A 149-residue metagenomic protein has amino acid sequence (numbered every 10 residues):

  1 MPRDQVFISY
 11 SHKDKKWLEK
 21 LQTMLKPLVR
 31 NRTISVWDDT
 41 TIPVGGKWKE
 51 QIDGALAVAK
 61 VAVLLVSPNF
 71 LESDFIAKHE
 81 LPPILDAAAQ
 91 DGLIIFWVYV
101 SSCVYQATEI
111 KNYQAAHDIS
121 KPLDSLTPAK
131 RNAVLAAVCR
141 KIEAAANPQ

Functional and structural regions predicted by a protein language model:
M1-P27, W48-E50, V58, G92-Q149: C-terminal interaction surface of TIR/SEFIR-family domains
Q5-S9, N31-I34, V63-N69, Q106: A generic short-segment signal for beta-strand/edge and adjacent turn/coil regions
T23-G54, P68-A77, P122-P128: Conserved BB-loop
D53-Q106, K141: Conserved beta-strand-loop-alpha-helix hinge of the TIR/SEFIR fold
